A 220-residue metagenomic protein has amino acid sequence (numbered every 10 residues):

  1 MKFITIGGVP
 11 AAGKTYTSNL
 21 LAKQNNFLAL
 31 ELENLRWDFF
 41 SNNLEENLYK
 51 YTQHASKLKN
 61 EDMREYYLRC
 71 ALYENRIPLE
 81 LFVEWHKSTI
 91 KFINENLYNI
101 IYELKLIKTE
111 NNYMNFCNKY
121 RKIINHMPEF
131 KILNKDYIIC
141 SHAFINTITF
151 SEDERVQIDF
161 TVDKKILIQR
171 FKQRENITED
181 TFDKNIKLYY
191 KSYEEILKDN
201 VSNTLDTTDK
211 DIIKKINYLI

Functional and structural regions predicted by a protein language model:
I6: Hydrophobic anchor at the beta1->P-loop junction of P-loop NTPases
P10: The conserved Walker
K14-T15: Walker A/P-loop
K23-N118: Conserved substrate/cofactor phosphate-moiety recognition/catalytic segment in nucleotide-dependent phosphotransferases
N134-I139: Loop/turn-to-beta-strand initiation segments
E152-Q173: Conserved phosphate-donor/acceptor-positioning beta-strand/loop module used by diverse small-molecule
Q173-I220: Small-molecule kinase domains that catalyze NTP-dependent phosphoryl transfer to phosphate-bearing small molecules
